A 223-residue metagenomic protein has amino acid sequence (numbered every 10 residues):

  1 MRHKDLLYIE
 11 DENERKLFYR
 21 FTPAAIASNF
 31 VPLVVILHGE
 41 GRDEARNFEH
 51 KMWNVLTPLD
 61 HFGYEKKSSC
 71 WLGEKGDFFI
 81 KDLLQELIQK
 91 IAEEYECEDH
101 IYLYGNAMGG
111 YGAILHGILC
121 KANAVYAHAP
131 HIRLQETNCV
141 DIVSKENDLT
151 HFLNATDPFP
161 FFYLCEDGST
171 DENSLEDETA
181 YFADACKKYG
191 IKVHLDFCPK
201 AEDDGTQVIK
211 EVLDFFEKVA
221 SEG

Functional and structural regions predicted by a protein language model:
H3, D43-E44, P58-S69, K75 (+2 more regions): Patatin-like phospholipase
L7-S69: Short, surface-exposed "cap/lid" segments of acyl-processing enzymes
D60, Y126-E136: Active-site nucleophile loop of the alpha/beta-hydrolase fold
G73-E94: Alpha/beta-hydrolase active-site loop
Y95-A107: Alpha/beta-hydrolase fold nucleophile elbow
G105-L115: Glycine-rich nucleophile elbow surrounding the catalytic serine of serine-hydrolase chemistry
L115-V125: Conserved hydrolase catalytic core segment
Q135-G223: The feature captures the conserved acid-bearing segment of alpha/beta-hydrolase catalytic domains
